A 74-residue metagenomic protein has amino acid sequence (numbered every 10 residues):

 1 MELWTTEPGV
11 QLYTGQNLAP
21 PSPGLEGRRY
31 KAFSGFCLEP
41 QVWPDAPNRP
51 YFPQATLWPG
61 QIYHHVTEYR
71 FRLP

Functional and structural regions predicted by a protein language model:
M1-P74: Active-site pocket scaffolds in enzymes
